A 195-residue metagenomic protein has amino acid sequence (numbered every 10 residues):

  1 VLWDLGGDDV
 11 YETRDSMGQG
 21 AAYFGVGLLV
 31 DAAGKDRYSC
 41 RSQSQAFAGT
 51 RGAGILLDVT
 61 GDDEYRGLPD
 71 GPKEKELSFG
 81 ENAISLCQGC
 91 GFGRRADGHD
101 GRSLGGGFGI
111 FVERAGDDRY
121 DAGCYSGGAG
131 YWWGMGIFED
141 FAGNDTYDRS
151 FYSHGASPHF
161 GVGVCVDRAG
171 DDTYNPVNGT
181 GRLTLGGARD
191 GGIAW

Functional and structural regions predicted by a protein language model:
V1-W195: General marker for long, soluble alpha-helical cores
